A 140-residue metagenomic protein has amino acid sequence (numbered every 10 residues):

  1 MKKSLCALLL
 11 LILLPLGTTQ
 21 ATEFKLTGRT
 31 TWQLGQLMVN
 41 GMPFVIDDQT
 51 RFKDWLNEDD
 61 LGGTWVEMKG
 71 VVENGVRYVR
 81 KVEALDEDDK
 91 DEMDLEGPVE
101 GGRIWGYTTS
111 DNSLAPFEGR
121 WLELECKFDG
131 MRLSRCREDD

Functional and structural regions predicted by a protein language model:
K2-P43, D48-D140: Short, flexible, surface-exposed loop segments at domain boundaries
